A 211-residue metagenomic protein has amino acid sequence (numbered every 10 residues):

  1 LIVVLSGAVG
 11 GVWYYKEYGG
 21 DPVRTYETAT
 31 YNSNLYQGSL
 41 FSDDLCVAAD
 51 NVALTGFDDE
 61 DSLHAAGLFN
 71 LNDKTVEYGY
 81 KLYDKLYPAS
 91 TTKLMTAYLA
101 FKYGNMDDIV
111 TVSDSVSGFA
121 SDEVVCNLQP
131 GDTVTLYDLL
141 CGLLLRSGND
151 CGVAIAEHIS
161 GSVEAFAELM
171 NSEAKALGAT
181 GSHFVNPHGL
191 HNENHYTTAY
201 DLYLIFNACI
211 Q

Functional and structural regions predicted by a protein language model:
L1-Y31: Gram-positive cell-envelope targeting signals
G19-Y200, C209-I210: Active-site-adjacent loops and short helices of periplasmic peptidoglycan-processing enzymes
F206: Hydrophobic "lid"/C-terminal helical patch of Rossmann-like NAD(P)-dependent dehydrogenase/epimerase domains
